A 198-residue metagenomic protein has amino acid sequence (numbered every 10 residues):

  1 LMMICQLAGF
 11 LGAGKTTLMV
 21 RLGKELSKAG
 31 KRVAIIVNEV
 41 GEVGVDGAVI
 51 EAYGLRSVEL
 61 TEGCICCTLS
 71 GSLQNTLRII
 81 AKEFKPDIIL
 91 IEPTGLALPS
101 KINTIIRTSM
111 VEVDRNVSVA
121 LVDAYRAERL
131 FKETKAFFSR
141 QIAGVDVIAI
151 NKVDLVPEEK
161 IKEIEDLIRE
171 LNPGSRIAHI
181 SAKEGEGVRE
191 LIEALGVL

Functional and structural regions predicted by a protein language model:
M2-A8, A13, T17-R129, A136: Nucleotide-state-sensitive switch-loop elements of NTP-binding domains
I4, A81-K85, K135-F138, K162-I168 (+1 more regions): A general structural signal for short secondary-structure boundary/capping elements
G12, G95-L96, V153-D154, K183-E184: Short beta->alpha junction loops/turns
A34, D114-V122, I142-V153, L171-S181: Conserved beta-strand/loop subsegment of P-loop NTPase cores
V49-A52, Q141, L167-L171: Short, conserved catalytic or adaptor-binding loops enriched in Gly and charged residues
K132-G144: Flexible active-site lid/hinge loop adjacent to a nucleotide/diphosphate and Mg2+-phosphate binding pocket
V147, D154-L198: Canonical P-loop GTPase G-domain recognition
